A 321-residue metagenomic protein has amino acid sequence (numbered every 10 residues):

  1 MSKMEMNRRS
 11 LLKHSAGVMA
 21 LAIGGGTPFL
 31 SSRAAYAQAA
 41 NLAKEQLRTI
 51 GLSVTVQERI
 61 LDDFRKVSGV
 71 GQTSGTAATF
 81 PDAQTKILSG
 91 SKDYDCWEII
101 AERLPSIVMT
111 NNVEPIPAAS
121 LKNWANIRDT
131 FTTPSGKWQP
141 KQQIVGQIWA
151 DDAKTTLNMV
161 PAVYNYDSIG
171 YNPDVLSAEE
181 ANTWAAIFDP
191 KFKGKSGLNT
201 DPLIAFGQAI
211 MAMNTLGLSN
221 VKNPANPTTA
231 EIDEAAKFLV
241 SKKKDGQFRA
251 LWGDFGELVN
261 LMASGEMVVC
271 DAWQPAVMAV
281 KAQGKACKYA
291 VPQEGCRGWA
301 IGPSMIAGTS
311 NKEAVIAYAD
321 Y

Functional and structural regions predicted by a protein language model:
S2-I23: N-terminal secretory signal peptides and thylakoid transit peptides that target proteins across membranes
Q38-T110, V259: Early extracytoplasmic/lumenal segment of secretory-pathway proteins
T55-Q57, V108-E257: Extracytoplasmic ligand-binding site segments that recognize negatively charged/polar headgroups
Q72-T79, E98, G246-D254, A290-V291: Short beta-strand-to-loop elements that line the ligand-binding cleft of bilobed periplasmic-binding protein-like
I87, L261-A263, M305: Hydrophobic residues within well-ordered alpha-helices
G90-E98, N112-V113, F192-G194, S264-C270: Alpha-to-beta junction loops
D254-P275: Oxyanion-binding "anion nests"
A272, A276, K281-Y321: Extracytoplasmic/periplasmic substrate-recognition and gating elements
